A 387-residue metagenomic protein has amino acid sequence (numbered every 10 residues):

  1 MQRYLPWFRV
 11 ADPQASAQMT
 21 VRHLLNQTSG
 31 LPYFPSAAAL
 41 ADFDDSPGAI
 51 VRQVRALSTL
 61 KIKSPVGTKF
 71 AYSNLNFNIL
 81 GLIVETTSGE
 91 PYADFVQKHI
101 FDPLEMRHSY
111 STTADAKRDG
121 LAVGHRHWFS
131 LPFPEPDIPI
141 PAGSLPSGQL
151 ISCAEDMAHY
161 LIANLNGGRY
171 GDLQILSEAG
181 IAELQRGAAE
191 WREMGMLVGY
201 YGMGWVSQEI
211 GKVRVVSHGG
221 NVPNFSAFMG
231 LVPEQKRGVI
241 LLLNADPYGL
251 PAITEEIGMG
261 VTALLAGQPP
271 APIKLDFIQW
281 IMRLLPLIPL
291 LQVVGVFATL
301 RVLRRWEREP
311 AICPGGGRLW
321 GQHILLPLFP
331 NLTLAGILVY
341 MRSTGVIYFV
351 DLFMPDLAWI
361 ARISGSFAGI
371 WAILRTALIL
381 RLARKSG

Functional and structural regions predicted by a protein language model:
M1-S36, T59, L82, T86-G124 (+1 more regions): Active-site helix/loop module of the DD-peptidase/beta-lactamase fold, centered on the serine-lysine SxxK catalytic
M1-Y4, A17-V21, S46, I50-Q53 (+8 more regions): Stable alpha-helical elements in mature extracytoplasmic
Q2-R3, A41-P65, E90-R107, H127-P136: Short, charged, amphipathic alpha-helices and their helix-cap/turn boundaries
R9-Q14, A38-D44, P65-K69, I83-T86 (+2 more regions): Second-shell loop/turn segments in exported
P13, A17, D45-A49, T68 (+4 more regions): Residue-level signature of the cytosolic catalytic core of signaling kinases
S36-L40, K69-F70, T113-A114, M196-Y200: Short coil/turn segments at secondary-structure boundaries
F77-E85, K236: Active-site SXXK
E90, Q97-K98, I138-G387: Catalytic loop of the DD-peptidase/beta-lactamase superfamily, centered on the K-T-G motif and neighboring
